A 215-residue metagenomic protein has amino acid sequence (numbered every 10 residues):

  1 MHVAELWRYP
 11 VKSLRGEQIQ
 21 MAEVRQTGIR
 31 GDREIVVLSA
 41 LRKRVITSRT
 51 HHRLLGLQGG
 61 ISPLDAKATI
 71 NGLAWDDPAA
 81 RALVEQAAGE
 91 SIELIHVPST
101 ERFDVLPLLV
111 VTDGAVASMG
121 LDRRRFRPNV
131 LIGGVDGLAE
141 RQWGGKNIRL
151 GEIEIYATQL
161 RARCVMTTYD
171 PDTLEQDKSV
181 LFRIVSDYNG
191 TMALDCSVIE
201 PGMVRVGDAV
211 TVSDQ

Functional and structural regions predicted by a protein language model:
M1-Q215: Metal-cofactor-dependent catalytic cores
